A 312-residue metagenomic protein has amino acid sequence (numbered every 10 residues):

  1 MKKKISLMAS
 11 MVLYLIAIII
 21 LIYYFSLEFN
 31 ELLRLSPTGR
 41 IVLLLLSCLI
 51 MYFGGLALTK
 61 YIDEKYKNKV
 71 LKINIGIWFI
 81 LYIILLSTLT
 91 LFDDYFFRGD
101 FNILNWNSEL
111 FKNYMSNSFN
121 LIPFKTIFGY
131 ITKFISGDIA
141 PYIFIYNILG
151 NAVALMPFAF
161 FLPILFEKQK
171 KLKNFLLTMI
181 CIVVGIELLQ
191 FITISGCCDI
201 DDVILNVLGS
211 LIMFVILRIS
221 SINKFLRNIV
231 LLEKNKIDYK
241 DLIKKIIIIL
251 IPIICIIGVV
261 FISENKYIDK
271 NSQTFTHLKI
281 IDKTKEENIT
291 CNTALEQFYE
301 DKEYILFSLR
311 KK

Functional and structural regions predicted by a protein language model:
M1-I194, F214-L309: Bulky hydrophobic segments
V207-L211, V215: Specific aromatic-rich, kink-prone transmembrane helix
